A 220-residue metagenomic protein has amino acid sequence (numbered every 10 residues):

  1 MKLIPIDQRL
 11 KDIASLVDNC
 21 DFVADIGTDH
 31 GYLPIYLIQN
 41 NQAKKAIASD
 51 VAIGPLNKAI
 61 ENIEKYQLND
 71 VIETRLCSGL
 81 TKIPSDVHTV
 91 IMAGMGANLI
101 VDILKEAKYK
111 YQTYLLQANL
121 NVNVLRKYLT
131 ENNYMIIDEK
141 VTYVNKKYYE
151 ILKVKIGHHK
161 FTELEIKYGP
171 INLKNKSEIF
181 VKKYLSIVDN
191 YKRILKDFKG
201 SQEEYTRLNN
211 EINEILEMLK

Functional and structural regions predicted by a protein language model:
M1-C20, I35: S-adenosyl-L-methionine
G27: Conserved S-adenosyl-L-methionine
G31: Glycine-rich SAM-binding Motif I of class I
Q39-K45: Conserved S-adenosyl-L-methionine
I47, A52, N121-I166: Active-site capping/gating segments
N57-S85: S-adenosyl-L-methionine
Y111-N123: Conserved beta-strand signature within the Rossmann-like core of class I S-adenosyl-L-methionine
K160-K220: An accessory alpha-helical subdomain
